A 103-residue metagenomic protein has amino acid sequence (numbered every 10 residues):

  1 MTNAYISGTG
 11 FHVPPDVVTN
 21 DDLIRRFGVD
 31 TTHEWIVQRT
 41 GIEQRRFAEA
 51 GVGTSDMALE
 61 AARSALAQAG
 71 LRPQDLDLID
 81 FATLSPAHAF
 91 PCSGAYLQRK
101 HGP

Functional and structural regions predicted by a protein language model:
M1-D80, R99-G102: Conserved "HGTGT" condensation-loop signature of ketosynthase/thiolase-family condensing enzymes that catalyze
S85, A89-R99: Short Gly/Thr/Asp-enriched flexible loops that form oxyanion-binding sites at enzyme active sites
